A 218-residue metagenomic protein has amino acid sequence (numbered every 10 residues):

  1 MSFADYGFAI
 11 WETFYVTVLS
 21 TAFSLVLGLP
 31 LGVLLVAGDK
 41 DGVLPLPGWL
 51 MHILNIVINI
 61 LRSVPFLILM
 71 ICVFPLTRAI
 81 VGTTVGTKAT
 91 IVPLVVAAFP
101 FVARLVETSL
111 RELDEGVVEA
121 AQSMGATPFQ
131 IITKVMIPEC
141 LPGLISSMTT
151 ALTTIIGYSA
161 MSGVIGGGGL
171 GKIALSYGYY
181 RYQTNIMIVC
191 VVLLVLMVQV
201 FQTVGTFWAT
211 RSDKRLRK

Functional and structural regions predicted by a protein language model:
M1-S20, P47-N55: Periplasmic/extracellular loop-to-transmembrane helix junction in inner-membrane transport proteins
G7-G38, M148: Transmembrane alpha-helix signature in integral membrane proteins
F8, E12-V16, N59-R62, F66-F99 (+1 more regions): Loop-to-helix entry region at the N-terminal start of transmembrane alpha-helices in multi-pass membrane transporters
V18, P128-S159: Transmembrane alpha-helices
L34-C72, L94, F99, R104-T108: Cytoplasmic-entry segments and transmembrane alpha-helices of multi-pass inner-membrane transporters
L34-D41, M187-K218: C-terminal transmembrane helix and the adjacent membrane-cytosol boundary/short C-terminal tail of inner/organellar
L110-C140, G167, Y180: Short helix-to-coil transition segments within interhelical loops that connect adjacent transmembrane helices
Y158-I188, V192-L193, D213, K218: Glycine-rich helix-loop "coupling/hinge" segments at transmembrane-helix boundaries in multipass transporters
